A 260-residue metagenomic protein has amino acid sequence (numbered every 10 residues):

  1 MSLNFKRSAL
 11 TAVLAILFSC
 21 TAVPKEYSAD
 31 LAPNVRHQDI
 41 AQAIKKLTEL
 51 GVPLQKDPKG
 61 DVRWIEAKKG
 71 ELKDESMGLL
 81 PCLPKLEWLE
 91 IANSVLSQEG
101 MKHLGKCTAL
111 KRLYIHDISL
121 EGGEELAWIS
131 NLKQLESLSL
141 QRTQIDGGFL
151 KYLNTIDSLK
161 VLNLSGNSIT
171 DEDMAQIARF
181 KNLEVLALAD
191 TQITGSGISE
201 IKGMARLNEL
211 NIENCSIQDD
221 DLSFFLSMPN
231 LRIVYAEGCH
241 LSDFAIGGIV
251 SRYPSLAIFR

Functional and structural regions predicted by a protein language model:
M1-L10: Bacterial N-terminal signal peptides that target proteins for export
L10, I40-A43, P58: Short amphipathic alpha-helical segments that mediate assembly, nucleic-acid/protein binding, or membrane association
L10-T11, R206: General helical structural elements
T11-S19: Bacterial N-terminal signal peptides
T21-V23: Bacterial signal peptide processing site
K25-L47: N-terminal low-complexity, Pro/Thr/Ser-rich intrinsically disordered segments that act as propeptides or flexible
A29-P33, E49-V52, K59-W128, K133-F244 (+1 more regions): Concave beta-strand-loop units of leucine-rich repeat
I40, D243-I246: Generic non-transmembrane alpha-helix signal with a bias for helix starts/N-cap capping motifs
